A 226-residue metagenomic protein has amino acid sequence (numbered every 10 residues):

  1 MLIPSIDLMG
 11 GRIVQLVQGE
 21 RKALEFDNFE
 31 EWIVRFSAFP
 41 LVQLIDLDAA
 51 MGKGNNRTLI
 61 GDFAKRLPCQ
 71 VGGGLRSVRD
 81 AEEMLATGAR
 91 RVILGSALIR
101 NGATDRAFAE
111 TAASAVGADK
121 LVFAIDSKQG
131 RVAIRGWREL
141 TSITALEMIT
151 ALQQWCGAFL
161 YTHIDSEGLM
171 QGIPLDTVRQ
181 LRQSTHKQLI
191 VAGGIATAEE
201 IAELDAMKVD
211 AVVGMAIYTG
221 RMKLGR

Functional and structural regions predicted by a protein language model:
L2-L8, V42-L44, C69-G73, V92-L94 (+4 more regions): Hydrophobic faces of well-ordered beta-strands that scaffold small-molecule active sites in alpha/beta enzyme cores
L8-K22, A89-E167: Conserved anion-binding
G19-F36: Short catalytic helix/loop segments, enriched in acidic residues and glycine and frequently bearing histidine
E31-I45, Q153-W155, F159: Catalytic domains of carbohydrate-active enzymes, especially glycoside hydrolases
P40-N55, S96-G102, Y161-Q171: Glycine-rich, proline-tolerant flexible connector loops at the mouths of alpha/beta enzymes
T58-I60, K65-V92, D176-A211: Catalytic cores of alpha/beta
L59-I60, A64, L140-I190: Active-site/ligand-binding-proximal alpha/beta "capping" segment
E83-F108, H163-D165, G193-R226: Glycine-rich phosphate-binding active-site loops on the catalytic face of alpha/beta enzymes
